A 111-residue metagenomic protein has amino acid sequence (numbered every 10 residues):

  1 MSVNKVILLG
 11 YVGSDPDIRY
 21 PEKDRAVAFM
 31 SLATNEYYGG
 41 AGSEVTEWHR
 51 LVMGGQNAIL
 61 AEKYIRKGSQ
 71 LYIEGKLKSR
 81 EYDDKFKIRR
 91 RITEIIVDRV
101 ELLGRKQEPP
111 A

Functional and structural regions predicted by a protein language model:
M1-A111: Single-stranded nucleic acid-binding surfaces, predominantly the OB-fold ssDNA-binding core
